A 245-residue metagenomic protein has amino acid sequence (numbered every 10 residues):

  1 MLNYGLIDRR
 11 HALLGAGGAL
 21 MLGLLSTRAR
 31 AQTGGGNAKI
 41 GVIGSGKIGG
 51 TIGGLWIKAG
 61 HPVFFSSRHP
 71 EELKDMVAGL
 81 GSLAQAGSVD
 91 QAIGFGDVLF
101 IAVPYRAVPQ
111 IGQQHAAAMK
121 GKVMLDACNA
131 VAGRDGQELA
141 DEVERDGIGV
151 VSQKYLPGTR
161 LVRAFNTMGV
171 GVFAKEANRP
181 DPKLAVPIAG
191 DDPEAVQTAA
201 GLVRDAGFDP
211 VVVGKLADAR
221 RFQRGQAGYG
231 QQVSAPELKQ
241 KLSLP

Functional and structural regions predicted by a protein language model:
M1-L20, T27: N-terminal secretory signal peptides and thylakoid transit peptides that target proteins across membranes
G34-N37, K58-V98, V103-Q110, Q114-A118: Conserved N-terminal Rossmann-fold NAD(P) cofactor-binding segment
S45: Glycine-rich Rossmann-fold phosphate-binding loop(s) that bind the pyrophosphate of adenine dinucleotide cofactors
G49-G50: N-terminal Rossmann-fold NAD(P) dinucleotide-binding loop
H115-K120, L156, P180: Short, conserved loop/helix-junction motifs that constitute active-site signature segments in enzyme catalytic cores
C128-L161: Rossmann-fold NAD(P)-binding glycine/threonine-rich loop
Q137-R145, V150, E176-E194: Short beta-strand and adjoining strand-loop segment in the mid-core of the Rossmann-like NAD(P)-dependent dehydrogenase
K183-P245: Active-site-lining helix/loop region of Rossmann-like oxidoreductase modules
